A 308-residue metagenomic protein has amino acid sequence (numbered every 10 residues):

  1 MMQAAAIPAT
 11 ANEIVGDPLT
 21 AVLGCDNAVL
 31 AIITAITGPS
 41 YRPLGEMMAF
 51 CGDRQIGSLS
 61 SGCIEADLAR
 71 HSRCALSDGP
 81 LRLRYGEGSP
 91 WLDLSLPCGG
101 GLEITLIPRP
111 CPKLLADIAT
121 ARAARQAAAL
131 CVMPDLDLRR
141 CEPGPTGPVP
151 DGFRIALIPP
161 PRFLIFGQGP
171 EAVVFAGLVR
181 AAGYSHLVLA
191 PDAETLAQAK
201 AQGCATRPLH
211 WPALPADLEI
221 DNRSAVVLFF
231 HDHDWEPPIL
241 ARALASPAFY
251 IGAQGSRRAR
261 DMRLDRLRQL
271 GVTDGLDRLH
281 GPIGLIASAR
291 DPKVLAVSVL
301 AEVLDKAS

Functional and structural regions predicted by a protein language model:
M1-R207, S224, A259, E302-S308: Segments forming oxygen-rich coordination pockets for charged ligands
A176-L178, K200-A201, P238-A241, L264-R266: Short amphipathic alpha-helical segments
Y184, A248, V272: Short phosphate-binding/catalytic loops that engage adenosine nucleotides
Q202, S246-P247, G275: Short, structured coil segments at secondary-structure junctions
P212-N222: Short amphipathic alpha-helix with an adjacent loop that forms part of the alpha/beta core around
A225-V226, F230-H231, A241-R266: ADP-ribose/adenylate-binding Rossmann-like module
H233-P237: Beta-loop-alpha module in the N-terminal Rossmann-like domain of NAD(P)-dependent dehydrogenases, especially those
Q254-S308: Adenosine-phosphate binding glycine-rich loop
